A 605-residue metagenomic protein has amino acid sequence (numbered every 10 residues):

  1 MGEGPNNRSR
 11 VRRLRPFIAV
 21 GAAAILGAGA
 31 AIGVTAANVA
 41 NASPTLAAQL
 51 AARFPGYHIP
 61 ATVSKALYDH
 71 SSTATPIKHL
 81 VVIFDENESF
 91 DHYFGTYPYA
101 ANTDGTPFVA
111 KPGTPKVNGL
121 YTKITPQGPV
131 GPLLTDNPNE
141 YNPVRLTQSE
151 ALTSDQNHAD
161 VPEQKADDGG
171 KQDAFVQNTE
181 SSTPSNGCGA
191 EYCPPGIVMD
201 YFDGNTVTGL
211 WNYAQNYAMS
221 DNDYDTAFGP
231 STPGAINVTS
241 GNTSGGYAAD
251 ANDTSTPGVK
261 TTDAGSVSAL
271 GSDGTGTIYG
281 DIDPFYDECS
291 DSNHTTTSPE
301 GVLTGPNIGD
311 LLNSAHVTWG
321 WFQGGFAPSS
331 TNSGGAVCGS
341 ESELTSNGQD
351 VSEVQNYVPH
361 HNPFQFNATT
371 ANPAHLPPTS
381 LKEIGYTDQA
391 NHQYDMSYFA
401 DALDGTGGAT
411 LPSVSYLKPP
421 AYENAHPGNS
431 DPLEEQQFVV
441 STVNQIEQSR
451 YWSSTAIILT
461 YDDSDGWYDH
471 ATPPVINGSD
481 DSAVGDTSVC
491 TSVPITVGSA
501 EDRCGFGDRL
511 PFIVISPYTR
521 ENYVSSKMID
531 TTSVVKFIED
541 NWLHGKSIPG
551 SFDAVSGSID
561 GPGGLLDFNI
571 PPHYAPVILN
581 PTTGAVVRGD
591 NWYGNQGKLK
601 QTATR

Functional and structural regions predicted by a protein language model:
M1-R15, Y213, L312, L417: Terminal targeting segments of Actinobacterial cell-envelope proteins
G2-E3, L26, G301, N307: GH16 jelly-roll
R8-S9, F17, L80, T125: Residue-level detector of intrinsically disordered/flexible regions characterized by low predicted structural confidence
R10-N38: Secretory targeting and sorting signals
A36-R605: N-terminal pro-sequences and low-complexity stem/linker regions of secreted or lumenal proteins
